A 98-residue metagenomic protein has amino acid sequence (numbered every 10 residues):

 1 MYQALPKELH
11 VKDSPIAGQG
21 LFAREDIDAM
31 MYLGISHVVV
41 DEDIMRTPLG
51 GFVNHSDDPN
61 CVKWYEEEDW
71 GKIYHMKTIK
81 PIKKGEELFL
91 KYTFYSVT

Functional and structural regions predicted by a protein language model:
M1-T98: Conserved catalytic SET/PR domain of SAM-dependent protein methyltransferases, capturing the structural core that binds
